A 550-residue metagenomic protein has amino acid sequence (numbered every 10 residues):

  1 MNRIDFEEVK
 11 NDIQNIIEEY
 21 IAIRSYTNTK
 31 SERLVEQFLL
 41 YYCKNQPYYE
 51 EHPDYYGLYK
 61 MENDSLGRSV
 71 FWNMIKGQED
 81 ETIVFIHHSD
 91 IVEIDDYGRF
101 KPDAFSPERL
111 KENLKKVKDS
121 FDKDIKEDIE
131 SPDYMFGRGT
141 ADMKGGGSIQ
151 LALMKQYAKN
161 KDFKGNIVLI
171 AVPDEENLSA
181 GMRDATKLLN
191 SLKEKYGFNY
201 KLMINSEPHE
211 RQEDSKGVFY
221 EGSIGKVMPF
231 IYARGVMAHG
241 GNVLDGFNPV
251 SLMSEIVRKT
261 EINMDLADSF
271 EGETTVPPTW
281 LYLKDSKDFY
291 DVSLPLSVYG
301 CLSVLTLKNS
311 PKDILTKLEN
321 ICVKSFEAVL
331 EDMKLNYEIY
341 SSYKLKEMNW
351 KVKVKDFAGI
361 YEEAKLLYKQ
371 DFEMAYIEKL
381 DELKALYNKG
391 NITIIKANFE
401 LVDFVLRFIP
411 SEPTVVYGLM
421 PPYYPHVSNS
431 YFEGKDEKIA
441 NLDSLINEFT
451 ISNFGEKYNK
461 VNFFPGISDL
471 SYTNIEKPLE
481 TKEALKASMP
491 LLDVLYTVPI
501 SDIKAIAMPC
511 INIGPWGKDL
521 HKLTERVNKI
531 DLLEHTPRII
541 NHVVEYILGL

Functional and structural regions predicted by a protein language model:
N2-M135, D162-G165: Acidic/His- and Gly-rich active-site-bordering loop/insert found across diverse amide/peptide-bond hydrolases
K30, M135-S148, V243-V250, I530-E534: Short, conserved micro-motifs enriched in small and acidic residues
V35-E36, P53, E338-L550: An extended, acidic, His-containing surface patch that forms the Zn2+-binding/catalytic region of metallohydrolases
I91, I231-A238, T306-K308, C510-K522: A glycine-centered beta->alpha junction motif in the catalytic cores of kinase/phosphotransferase enzymes
Y134-G222: Acidic/histidine-rich catalytic neighborhood of metal-dependent amide-processing enzymes
L151-K159, E255-I262, N541-E545: Short glycine/serine- and small hydrophobic-enriched flexible loop segments
K161-D162, Y220-K226, Y290-L296, R407-P410 (+1 more regions): Short glycine/proline-enriched loop/turn "hinge" motifs that connect secondary-structure elements and lie
S191-F399: Midchain, well-structured core segments that form catalytic/ion-binding scaffolds
